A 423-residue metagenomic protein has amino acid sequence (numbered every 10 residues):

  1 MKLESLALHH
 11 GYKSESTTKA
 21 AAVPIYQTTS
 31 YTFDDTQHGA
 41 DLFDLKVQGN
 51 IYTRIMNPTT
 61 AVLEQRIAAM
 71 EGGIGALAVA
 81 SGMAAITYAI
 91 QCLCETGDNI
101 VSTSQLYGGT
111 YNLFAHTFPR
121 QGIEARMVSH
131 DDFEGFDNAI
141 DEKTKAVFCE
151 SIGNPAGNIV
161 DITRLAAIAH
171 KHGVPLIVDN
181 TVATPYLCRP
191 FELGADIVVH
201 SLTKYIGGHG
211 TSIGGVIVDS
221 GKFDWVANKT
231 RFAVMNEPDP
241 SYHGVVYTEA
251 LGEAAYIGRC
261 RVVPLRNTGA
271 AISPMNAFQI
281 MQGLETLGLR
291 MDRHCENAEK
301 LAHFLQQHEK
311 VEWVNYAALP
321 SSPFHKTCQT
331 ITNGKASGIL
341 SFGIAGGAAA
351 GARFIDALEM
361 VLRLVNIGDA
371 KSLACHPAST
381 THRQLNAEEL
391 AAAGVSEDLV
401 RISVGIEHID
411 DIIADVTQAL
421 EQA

Functional and structural regions predicted by a protein language model:
M1, A115, E124, E142 (+4 more regions): PLP-dependent enzyme catalytic core of the Aspartate aminotransferase-like
M1-N57, Q65-R66: N-terminal "arm"/small-domain region of PLP-dependent enzymes with the aminotransferase-like
A7-S16, A76-Q307: Conserved PLP-enzyme active-site core in the AAT-like
S30, D219-F223, I344-G347: Short loop segments at secondary-structure junctions
D35-T87, G109-T117: Conserved N-terminal alpha-helix of the aminotransferase class I/II PLP-enzyme fold
G72, K143, K310-W313, M360 (+1 more regions): Glycine-centered tight turns that cap/initiate beta-strands
T268-A271, N276-Q282, T286, M291-R293 (+3 more regions): Conserved small-domain helix->loop->beta segment predominantly found in fold-type I
